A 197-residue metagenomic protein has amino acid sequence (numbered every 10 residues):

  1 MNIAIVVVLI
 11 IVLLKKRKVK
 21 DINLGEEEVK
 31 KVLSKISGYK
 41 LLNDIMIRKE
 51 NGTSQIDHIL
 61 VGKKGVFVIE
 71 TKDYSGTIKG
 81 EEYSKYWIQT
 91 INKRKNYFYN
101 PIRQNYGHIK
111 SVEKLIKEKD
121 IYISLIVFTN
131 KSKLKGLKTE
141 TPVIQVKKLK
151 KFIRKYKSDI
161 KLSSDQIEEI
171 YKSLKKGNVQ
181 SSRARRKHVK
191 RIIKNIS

Functional and structural regions predicted by a protein language model:
M1-S54, V61-V66, S75-T77, Y86 (+1 more regions): Surface-exposed interaction regions that form or flank ligand-binding interfaces
G80: Acidic/histidine-enriched active-site and ligand-binding environments that engage anionic O-linkages
